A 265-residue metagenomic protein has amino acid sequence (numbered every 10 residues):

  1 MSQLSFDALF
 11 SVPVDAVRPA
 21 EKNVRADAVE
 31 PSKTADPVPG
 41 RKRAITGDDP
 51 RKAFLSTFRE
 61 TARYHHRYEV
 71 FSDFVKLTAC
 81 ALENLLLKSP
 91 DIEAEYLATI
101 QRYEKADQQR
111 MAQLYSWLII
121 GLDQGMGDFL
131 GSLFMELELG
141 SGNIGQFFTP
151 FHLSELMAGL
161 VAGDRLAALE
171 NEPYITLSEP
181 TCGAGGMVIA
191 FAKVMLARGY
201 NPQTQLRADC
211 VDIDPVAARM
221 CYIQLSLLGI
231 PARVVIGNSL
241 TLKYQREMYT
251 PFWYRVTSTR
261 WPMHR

Functional and structural regions predicted by a protein language model:
Q3-S11, D15-A16, E247-R265: C-terminal accessory extensions appended to soluble enzyme cores
F6, P13, E21-N23, K33-G199: Class I S-adenosyl-L-methionine
A26-V29: Acidic, Ala/Val/Gly-enriched low-complexity intrinsically disordered segments
I144, L225-A232, T257-R265: A short, terminal or domain-edge coil/loop segment
H152-W253: Conserved S-adenosyl-L-methionine
